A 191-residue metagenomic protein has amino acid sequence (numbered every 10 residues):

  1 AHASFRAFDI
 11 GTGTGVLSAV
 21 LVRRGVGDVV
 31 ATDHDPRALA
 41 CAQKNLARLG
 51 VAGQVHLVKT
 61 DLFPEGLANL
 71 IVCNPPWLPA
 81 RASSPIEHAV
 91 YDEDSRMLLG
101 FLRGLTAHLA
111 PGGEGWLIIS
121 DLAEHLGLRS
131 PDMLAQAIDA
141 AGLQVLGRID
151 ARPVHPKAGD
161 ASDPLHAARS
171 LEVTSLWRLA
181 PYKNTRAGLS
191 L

Functional and structural regions predicted by a protein language model:
A1-C73, P79: Conserved SAM/SAH cofactor-binding pocket of Class I
G15, P79, A123, P153 (+1 more regions): Surface-exposed, flexible loop/turn segments at secondary-structure boundaries
P36-A38, P75-G100: Mobile active-site "lid"/loop adjacent to the S-adenosyl-L-methionine
P36-Q43, A47-V51, E87-H88, A107 (+4 more regions): Class I S-adenosyl-L-methionine-dependent methyltransferase catalytic core
Q43-K44, S83-I86, D121, R129-S130: Short amphipathic alpha-helical segments
G66-A68, A82-S83, G127-L128: Short, well-ordered secondary-structure micro-motifs
M97-A158: Conserved Class I SAM-dependent methyltransferase catalytic core
L134-L189: Class I S-adenosyl-L-methionine
